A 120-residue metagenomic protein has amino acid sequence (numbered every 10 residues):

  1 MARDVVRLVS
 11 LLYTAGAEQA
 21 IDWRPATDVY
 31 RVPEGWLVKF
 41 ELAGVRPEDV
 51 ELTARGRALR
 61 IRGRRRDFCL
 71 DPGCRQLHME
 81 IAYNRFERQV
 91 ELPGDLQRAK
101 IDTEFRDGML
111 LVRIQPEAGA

Functional and structural regions predicted by a protein language model:
M1-A120: Alpha-crystallin/small heat shock protein
